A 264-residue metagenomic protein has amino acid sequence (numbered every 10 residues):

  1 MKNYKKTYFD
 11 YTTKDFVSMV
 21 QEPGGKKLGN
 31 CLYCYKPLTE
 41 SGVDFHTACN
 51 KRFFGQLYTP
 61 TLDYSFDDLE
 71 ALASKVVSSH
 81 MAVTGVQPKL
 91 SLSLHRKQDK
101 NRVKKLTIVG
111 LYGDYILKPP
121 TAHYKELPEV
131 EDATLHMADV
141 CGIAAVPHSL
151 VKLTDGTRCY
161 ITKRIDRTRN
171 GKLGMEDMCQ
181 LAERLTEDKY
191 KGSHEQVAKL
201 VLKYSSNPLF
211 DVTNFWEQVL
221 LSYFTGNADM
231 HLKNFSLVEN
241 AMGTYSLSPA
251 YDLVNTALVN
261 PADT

Functional and structural regions predicted by a protein language model:
M1-A122: Conserved NTP-binding catalytic cores of kinases and kinase-like/nucleotidyltransferase enzymes across multiple kinase
D10, L153-T154, N240: Acidic surface patches and DE-rich sequence motifs
G29, P88-L90, E176, K233 (+1 more regions): Change "...and in nucleic-acid phosphodiester-cleaving endonucleases..." to "...and in nucleic-acid processing enzymes
F66-K189: Conserved ATP-binding subdomain of kinase catalytic cores across diverse folds
A122-D139, S193-V259: Conserved kinase catalytic-core segment
A262-T264: Short beta-alpha connecting loops at secondary-structure transitions that line or flank enzyme active sites
